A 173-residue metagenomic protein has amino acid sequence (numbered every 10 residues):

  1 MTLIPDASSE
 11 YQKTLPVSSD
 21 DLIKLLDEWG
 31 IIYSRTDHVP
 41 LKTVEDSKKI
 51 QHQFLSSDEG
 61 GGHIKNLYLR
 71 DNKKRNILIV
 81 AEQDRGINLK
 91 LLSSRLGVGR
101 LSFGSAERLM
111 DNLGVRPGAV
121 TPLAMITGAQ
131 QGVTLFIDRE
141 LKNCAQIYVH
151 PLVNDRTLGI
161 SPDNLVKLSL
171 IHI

Functional and structural regions predicted by a protein language model:
M1-I171: Extended, low-hydrophobicity, polar/charged segments
